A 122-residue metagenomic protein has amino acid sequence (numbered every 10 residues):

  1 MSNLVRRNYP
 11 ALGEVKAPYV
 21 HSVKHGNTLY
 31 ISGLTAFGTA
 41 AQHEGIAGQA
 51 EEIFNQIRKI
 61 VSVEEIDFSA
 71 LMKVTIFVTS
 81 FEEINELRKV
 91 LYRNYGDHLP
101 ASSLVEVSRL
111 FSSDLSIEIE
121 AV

Functional and structural regions predicted by a protein language model:
M1-M72, V78-V122: N-terminal presequence-like segments and the immediate start of the first folded domain
